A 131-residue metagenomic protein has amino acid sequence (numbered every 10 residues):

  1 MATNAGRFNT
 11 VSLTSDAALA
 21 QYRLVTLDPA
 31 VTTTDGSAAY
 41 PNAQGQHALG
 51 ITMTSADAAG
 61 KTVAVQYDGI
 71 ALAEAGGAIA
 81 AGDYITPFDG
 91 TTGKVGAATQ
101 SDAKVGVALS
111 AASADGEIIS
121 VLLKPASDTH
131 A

Functional and structural regions predicted by a protein language model:
M1-A131: Surface-exposed, low-hydrophobicity beta-strand/loop segments enriched in small/polar/acidic residues
